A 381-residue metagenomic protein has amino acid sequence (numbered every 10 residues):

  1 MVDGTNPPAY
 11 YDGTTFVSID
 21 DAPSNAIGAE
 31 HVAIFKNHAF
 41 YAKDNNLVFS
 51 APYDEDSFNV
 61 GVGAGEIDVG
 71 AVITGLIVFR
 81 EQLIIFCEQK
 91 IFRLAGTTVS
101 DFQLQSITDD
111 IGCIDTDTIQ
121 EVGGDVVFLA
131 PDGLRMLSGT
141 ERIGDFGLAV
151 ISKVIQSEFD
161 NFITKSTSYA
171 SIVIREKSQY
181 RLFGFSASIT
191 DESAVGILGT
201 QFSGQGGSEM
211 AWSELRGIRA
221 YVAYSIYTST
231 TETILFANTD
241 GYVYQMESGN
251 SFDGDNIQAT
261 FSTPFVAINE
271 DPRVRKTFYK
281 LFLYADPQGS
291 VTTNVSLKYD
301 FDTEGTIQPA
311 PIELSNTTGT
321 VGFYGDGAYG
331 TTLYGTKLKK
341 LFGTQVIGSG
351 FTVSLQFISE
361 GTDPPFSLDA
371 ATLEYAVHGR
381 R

Functional and structural regions predicted by a protein language model:
M1-K36, L314-T336, R380: Disordered, low-complexity "stalk" and linker segments at domain junctions of extracellular and cell-surface proteins
V2, D44-V48, Y53-D54, E88-K90 (+3 more regions): A broad, low-specificity signal for short, low-complexity segments enriched in glycine/proline and polar/charged
V2-T5, A42-N45, C87-E88, A130-P131 (+2 more regions): Beta-strand C-termini and the immediately following turn/loop, strongest in propeller blades
P7-D12, A42-N59, L94, V195-E209 (+1 more regions): Short beta-strand segments and strand-loop junctions that repeat across beta-rich extracellular domains
T15-A170, E209-R219: Beta-propeller and closely related beta-pinwheel folds
D110-D125, P131-R381: Beta-sheet repeat architectures centered on beta-propellers
